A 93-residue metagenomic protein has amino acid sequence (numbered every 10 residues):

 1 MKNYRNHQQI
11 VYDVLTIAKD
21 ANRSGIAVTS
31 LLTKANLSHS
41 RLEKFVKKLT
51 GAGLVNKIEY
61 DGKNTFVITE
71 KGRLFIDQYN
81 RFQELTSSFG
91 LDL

Functional and structural regions predicted by a protein language model:
M1-L15: Short alpha-helical segments that sit at the start of domains
R5, N36-G51: Short amphipathic alpha-helical interaction segments
L15-R23, N80: Short, locally clustered residues in the helix-turn-helix/winged-helix DNA-binding domain
R23-K34: Short acidic, hydrophobic short linear motifs in intrinsically disordered regions
T50-Y60: A short, conserved structural fragment
N64-D77: Basic, amphipathic "hinge/linker" alpha-helix immediately C-terminal to the N-terminal HTH DNA-binding motif
N80-L93: Amphipathic alpha-helical dimerization/coiled-coil segments that flank or bridge DNA-binding/regulatory modules
